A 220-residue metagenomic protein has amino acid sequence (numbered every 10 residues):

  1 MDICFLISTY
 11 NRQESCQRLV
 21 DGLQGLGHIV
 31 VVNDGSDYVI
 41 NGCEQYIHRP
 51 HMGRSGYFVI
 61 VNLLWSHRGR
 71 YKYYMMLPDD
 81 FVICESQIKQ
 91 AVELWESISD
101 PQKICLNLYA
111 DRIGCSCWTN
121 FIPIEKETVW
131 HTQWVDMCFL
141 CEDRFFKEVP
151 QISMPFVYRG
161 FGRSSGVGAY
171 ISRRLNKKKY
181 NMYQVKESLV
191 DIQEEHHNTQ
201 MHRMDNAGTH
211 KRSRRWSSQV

Functional and structural regions predicted by a protein language model:
D2-I7, H28-V31: Hydrophobic targeting segments
S8, R12-S15, I152-V220: C-terminal catalytic/acceptor-binding lobe
R12-G25: Short, well-formed alpha-helical segments that are part of the catalytic scaffolds of diverse glycosyltransferases
G27-S36, H48-P50: Short beta-strand/loop segment that forms part of the nucleotide-sugar
Y38-Y71: Active-site-proximal specificity loops/subdomain of glycosyltransferases
Y57, V61, F81, I88 (+2 more regions): Conserved glycosyltransferase catalytic-site signature
K72-V82: Short beta-strand-to-loop acidic/aromatic patch adjacent to the donor-nucleotide binding site
C84-V157: Conserved catalytic core of nucleotide-sugar-dependent glycosyltransferases
